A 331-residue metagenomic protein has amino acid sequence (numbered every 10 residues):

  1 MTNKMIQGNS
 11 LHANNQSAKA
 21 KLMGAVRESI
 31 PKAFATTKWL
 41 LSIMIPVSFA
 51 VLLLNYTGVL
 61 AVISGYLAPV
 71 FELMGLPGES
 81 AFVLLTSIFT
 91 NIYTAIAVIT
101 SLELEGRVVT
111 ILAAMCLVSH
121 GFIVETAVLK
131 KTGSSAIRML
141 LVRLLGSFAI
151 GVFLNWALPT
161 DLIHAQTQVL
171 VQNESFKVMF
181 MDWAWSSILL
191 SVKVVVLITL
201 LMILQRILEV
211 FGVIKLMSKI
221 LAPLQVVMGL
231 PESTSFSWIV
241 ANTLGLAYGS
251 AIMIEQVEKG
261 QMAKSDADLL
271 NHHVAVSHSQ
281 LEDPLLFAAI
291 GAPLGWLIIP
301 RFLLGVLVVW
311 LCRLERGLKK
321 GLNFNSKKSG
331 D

Functional and structural regions predicted by a protein language model:
T2-V70, L144-F153, A157-V226, L303 (+2 more regions): Selected transmembrane alpha-helices and immediately adjacent juxtamembrane segments of polytopic inner-membrane
K19, M23, R27, P31 (+12 more regions): Juxtamembrane/transmembrane-helix boundary motifs in multi-pass membrane proteins
S42, P46, V59, T86 (+9 more regions): Hydrophobic faces of alpha-helical transmembrane segments in multi-pass integral membrane proteins
A50-L60, T94-I99, L154, E209 (+2 more regions): Juxtamembrane "helix exit" motif at the C-terminal ends of alpha-helical transmembrane segments in multi-pass membrane
P77-S134, M228-F287: Alpha-helical membrane segments and immediately flanking helix-loop junctions that form or couple to the substrate/ion
T86-T100, S135-V142, I163-V171, V192-T199 (+3 more regions): Juxtamembrane/interfacial segments around transmembrane helices
Y93-M115, L141-F153, N173-E174, F180 (+4 more regions): Alpha-helical membrane-embedding segments and immediately adjacent membrane-interface amphipathic helices
S119-E174, E282, F287-K319: Transmembrane helix-loop-helix hairpins in multi-pass inner-membrane proteins
